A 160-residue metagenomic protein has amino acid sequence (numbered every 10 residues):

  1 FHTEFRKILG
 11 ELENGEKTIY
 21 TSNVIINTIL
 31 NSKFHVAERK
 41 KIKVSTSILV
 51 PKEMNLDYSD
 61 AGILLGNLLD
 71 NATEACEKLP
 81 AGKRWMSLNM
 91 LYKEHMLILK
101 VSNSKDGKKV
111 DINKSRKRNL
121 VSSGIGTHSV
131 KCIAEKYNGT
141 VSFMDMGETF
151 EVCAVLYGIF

Functional and structural regions predicted by a protein language model:
R6-G10, S22-R39: Short beta-to-alpha transition helix within the HATPase_c
T18, V44-L64: Conserved short strand/loop->alpha-helix "switch" segment adjacent to the catalytic nucleotide/phosphoryl-transfer site
A37, T73-A81: A short, flexible helix-to-loop-to-beta junction within the catalytic ATP-binding CA
K83-H95: Short beta-strand/loop element within the Bergerat-fold HATPase_c
H95-I125: Glycine-rich/acidic phosphate-handling loop/turn and adjacent ATP-lid/helix of nucleotide-binding kinase/ATPase domains
G126-V130: Short alpha-helical Gxxx[C/S/T] motif in the catalytic ATP-binding
N138-E151: Glycine-rich ATP-binding loops of the HATPase_c
